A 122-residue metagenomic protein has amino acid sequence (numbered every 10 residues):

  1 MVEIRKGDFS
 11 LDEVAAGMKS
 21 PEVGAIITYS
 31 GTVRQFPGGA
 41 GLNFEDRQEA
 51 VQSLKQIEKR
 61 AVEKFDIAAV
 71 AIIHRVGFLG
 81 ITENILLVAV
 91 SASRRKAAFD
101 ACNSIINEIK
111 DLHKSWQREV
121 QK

Functional and structural regions predicted by a protein language model:
M1-N84, A92-K122: N-terminal, polar/charged subdomain of small-to-medium soluble alpha/beta proteins
V88: Phosphate/diphosphate ligand-binding glycine-rich loop within oxidoreductases
